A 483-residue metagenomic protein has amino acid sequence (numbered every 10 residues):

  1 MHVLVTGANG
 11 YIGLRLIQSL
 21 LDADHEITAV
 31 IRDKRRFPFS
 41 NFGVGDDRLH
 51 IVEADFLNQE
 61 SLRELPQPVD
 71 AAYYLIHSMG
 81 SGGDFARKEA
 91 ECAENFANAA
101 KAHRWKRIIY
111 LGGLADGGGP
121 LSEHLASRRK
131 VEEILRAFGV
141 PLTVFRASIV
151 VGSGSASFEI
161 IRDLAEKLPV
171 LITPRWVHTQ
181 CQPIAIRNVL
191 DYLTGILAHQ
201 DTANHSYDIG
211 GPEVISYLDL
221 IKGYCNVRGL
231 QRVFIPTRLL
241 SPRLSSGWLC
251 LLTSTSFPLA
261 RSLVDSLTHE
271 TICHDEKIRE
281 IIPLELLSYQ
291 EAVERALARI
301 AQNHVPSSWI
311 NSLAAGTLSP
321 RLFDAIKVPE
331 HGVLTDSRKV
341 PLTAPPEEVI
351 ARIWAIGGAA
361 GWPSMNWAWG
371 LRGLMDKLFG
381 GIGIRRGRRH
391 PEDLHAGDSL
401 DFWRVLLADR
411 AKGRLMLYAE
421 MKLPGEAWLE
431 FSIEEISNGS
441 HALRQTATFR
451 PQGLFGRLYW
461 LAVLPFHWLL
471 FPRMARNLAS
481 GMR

Functional and structural regions predicted by a protein language model:
M1-H25: N-terminal Rossmann NAD(P)H-binding glycine-rich loop of SDR-like oxidoreductase domains
H2, G195-L259, E270-R338: Mid/C-terminal beta-alpha module of Rossmann-like enzyme folds, strongest in SDR-family dehydrogenases/epimerases
H25-D33: Conserved glycine-rich Rossmann-like NAD(P)H-binding loop of the short-chain dehydrogenase/reductase
R35, F39, G43-H103, G113-G118: NAD(P)H-binding glycine-rich loop region in Rossmannoid oxidoreductase-like domains and their noncatalytic homologs
S78-K167: Glycine-/Pro-rich loop/turn segments that contact NAD(P) or position catalytic residues in Rossmann-like domains
C92, A156-S157, W176-L197, H205 (+1 more regions): Substrate-positioning beta->alpha
V333-L334, P341-I350, W354-P424, N477: Glycine-rich portal/gate segments that line the openings of hydrophobic small-molecule binding cavities
A419-W468: Beta-strand/loop substructures that line and gate deep hydrophobic ligand-binding cavities in soluble
